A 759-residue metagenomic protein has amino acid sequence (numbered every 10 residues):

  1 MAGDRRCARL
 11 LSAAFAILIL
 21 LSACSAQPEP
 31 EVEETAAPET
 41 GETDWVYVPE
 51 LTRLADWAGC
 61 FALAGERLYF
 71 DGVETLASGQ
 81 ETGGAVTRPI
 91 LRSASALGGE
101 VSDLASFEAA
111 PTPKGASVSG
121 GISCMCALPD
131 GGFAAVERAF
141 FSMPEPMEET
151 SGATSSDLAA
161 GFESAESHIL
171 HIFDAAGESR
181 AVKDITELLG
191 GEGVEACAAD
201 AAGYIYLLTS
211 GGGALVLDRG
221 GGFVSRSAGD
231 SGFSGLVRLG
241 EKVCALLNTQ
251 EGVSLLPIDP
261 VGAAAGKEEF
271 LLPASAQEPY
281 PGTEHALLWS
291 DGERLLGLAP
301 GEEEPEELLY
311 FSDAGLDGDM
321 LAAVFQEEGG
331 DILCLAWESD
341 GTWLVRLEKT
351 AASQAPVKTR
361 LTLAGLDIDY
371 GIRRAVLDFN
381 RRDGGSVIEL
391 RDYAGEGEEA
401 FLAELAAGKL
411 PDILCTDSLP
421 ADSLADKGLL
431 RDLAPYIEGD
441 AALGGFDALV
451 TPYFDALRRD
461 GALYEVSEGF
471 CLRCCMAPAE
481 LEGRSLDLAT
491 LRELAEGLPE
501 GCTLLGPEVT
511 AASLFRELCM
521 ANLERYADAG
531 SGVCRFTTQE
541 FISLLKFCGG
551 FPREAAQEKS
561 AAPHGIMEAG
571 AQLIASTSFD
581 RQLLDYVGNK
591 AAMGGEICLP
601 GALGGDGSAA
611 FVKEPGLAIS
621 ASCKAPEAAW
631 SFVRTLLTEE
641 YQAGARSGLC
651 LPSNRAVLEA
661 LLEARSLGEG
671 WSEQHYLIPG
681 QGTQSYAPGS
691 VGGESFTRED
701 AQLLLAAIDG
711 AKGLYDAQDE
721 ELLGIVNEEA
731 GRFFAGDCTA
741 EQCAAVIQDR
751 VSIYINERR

Functional and structural regions predicted by a protein language model:
L21-A23: C-terminal motif of bacterial Sec signal peptides marking the signal peptidase cleavage site
S25-G84, P89-R92, G98, M125 (+9 more regions): Conserved N-terminal structural module of periplasmic/extracytoplasmic solute-binding proteins
D174, R458-S560, A621-E627: Helix-loop-helix "hinge/cap" segment bordering the ligand-binding cleft or interdomain interface
L419-C474, G594-A602: Hinge/lid segment of periplasmic solute-binding proteins
A434-A448, E524-L545, L603-S608, G736: Short, solvent-exposed loop/beta-turn-alpha elements that line the ligand-binding surface or hinge of extracytoplasmic
F551-S631, P652, A656: Extracytoplasmic/periplasmic substrate-binding proteins
T635-S666: Periplasmic-binding protein-like
E673-V751, I755: C-terminal capping/gating helix-and-loop segments adjacent to ligand/active sites or protein-protein/ligand interfaces
